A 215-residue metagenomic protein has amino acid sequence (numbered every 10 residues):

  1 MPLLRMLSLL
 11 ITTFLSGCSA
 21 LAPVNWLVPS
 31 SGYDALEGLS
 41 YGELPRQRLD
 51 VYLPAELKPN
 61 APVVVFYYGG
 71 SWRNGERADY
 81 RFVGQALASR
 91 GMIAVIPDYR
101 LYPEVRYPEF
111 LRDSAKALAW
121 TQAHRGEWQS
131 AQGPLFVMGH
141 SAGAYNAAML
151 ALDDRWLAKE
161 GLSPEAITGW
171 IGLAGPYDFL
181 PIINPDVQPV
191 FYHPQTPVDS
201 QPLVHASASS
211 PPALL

Functional and structural regions predicted by a protein language model:
S16-G17: C-terminal motif of bacterial Sec signal peptides marking the signal peptidase cleavage site
A20-L57: N-terminal cap/lid segment of alpha/beta-hydrolase-fold proteins
V28, L44, G175-H205, P211: Mobile cap/lid helix-loop segments that gate and shape the active-site cleft of serine hydrolases
N60-G70: Short beta-strand element of the alpha/beta-hydrolase
V63, A88-V95: A fold-wide structural signal in alpha/beta-hydrolase
G75-D79, V83, V95-Q132: Catalytic nucleophile-loop/oxyanion-hole region of alpha/beta-hydrolase and closely related hydrolase-like folds
A119-P185, P197-V198: Primarily recognizes the serine-hydrolase "nucleophile elbow" in alpha/beta-hydrolase and SGNH/GDSL folds
L214-L215: Short beta-strand/loop motif that positions the catalytic acidic residue of the alpha/beta-hydrolase fold
